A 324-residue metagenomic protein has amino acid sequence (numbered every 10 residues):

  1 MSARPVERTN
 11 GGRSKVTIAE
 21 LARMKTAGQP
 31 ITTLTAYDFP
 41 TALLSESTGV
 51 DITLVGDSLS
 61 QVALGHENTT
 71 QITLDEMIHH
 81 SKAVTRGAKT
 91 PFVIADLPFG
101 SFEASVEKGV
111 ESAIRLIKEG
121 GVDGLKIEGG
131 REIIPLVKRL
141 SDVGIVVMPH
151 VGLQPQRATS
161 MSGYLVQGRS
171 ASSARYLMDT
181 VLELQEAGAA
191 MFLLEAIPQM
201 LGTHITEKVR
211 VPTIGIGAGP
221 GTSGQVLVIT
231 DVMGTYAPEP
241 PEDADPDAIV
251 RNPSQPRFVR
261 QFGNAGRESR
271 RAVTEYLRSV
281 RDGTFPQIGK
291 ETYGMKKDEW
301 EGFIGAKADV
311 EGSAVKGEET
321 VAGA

Functional and structural regions predicted by a protein language model:
S2-P256, R267-A324: Alpha/beta enzyme core
F258-N264: Glycine-rich phosphate/diphosphate-binding loops and the adjacent beta-loop-alpha structural elements that coordinate
